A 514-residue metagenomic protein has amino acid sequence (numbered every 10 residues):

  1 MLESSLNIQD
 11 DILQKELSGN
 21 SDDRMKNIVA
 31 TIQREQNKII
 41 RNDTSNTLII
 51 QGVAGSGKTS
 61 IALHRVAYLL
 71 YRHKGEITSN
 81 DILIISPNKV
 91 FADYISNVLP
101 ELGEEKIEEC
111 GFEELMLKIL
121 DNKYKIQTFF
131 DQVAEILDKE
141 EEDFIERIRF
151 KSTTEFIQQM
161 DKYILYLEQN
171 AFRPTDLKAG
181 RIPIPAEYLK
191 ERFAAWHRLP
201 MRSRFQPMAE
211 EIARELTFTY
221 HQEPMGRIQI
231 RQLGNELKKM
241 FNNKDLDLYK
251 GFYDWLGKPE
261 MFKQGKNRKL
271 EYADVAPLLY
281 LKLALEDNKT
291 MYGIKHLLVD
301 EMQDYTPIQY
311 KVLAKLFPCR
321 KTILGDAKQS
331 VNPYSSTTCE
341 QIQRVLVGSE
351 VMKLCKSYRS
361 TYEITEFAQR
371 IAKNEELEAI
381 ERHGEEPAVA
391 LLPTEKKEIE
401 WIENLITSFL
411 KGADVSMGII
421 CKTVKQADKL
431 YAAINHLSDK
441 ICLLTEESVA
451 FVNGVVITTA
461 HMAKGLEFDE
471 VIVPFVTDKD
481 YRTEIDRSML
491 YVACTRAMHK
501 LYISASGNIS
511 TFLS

Functional and structural regions predicted by a protein language model:
M1-D11: Interdomain "pre-motor" coupling segment immediately N-terminal to P-loop NTPase/helicase cores
A30-N42: Pre-Walker A adenine-sensing motif
T44-L48: Pre-Walker A (Motif I) flank of P-loop NTPase domains
I50-G52: Hydrophobic anchor at the beta1->P-loop junction of P-loop NTPases
G55: Walker A (P-loop) phosphate-binding loop of P-loop NTPases
K58-T59: Conserved lysine of the Walker
L70-L297, D304-V312, R320: Alpha-helical nucleic-acid-binding subdomain of P-loop helicases immediately C-terminal to the Walker A/P-loop
G75-E76, N80, K89-E105, C110-L115 (+4 more regions): Conserved helicase motor core of SF1/SF2 NTP-dependent helicases
